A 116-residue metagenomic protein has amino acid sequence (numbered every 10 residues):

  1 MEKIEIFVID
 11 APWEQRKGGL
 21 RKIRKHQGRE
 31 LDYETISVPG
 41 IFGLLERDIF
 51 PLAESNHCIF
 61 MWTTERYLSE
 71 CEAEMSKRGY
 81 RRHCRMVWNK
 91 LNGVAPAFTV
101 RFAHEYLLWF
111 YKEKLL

Functional and structural regions predicted by a protein language model:
M1-L116: Class I S-adenosyl-L-methionine-dependent methyltransferase catalytic core
